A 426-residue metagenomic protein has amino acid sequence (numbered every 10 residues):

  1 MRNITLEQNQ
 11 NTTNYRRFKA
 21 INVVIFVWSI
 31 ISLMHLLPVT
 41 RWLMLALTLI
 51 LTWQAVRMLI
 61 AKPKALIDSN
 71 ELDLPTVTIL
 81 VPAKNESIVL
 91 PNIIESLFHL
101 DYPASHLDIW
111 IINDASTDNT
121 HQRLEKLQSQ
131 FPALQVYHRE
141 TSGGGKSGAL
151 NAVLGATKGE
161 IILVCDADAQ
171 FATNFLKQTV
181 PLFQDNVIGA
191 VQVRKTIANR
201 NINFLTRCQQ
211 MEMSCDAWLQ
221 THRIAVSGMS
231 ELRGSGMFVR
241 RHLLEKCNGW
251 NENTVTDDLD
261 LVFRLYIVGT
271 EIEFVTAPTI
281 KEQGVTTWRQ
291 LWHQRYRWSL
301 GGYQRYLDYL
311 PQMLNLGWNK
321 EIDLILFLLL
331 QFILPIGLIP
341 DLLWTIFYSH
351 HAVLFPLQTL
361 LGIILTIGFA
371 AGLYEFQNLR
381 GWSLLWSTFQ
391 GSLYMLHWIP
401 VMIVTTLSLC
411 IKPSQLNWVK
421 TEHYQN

Functional and structural regions predicted by a protein language model:
I30-K64, S69-L72, F327-P413: Membrane-embedded multi-pass helical conduit in multi-pass membrane proteins, especially envelope-biosynthetic
L49-H106, N417: N-terminal signal-anchor transmembrane helix
P75-T78, D108, E245, D260: Cell-envelope/extracellular polymer assembly enzymes that use nucleotide-activated donors
P91, D118-K126, N174: Acidic helix N-cap motif at the loop->helix transition within catalytic regions of sugar-transfer enzymes
N113-Q122, T141-G143: A conserved acidic beta->alpha catalytic loop
F131-R139, G145-A149, V153-E160, T173-T254 (+3 more regions): Long helical/loop segments within the catalytic core of UDP-sugar-dependent glycosyltransferases, especially the large
N253, V262-I280: Catalytic donor-sugar/metal-binding loop of nucleotide-sugar-dependent glycosyltransferases
